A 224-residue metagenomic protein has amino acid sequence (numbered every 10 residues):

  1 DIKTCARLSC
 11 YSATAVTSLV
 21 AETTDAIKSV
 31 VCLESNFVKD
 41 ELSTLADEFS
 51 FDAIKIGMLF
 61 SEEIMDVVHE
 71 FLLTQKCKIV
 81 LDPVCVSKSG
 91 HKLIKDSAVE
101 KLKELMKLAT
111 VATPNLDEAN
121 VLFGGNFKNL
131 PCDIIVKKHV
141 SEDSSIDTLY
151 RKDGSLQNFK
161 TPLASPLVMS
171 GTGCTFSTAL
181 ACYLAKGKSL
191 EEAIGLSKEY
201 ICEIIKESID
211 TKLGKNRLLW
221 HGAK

Functional and structural regions predicted by a protein language model:
I2-L81, C85, G222-K224: Conserved N-terminal subdomain of the carbohydrate kinase-like
S9, S155-K160, Y183-S197: Phosphate-handling active-site elements
A26-C32, H91-D96, S165: Short glycine-enriched, charge-decorated loop/helix-capping segments at active-site entrances that position
S43-S50, F123-N129, D133: Phosphate/pyrophosphate-binding loops at sites that engage ATP/ADP/AMP, CoA/4′-phosphopantetheine, polyphosphate
A53-I56, F60-F127, V136-I146: Conserved beta-alpha-beta core of the PfkB/ribokinase-like small-molecule kinase fold
V111, E118, F127-V168, K206 (+1 more regions): Conserved phosphate-donor
P166-L190: Short, small-residue alpha-helix embedded
E192-K224: Charged C-terminal helix
